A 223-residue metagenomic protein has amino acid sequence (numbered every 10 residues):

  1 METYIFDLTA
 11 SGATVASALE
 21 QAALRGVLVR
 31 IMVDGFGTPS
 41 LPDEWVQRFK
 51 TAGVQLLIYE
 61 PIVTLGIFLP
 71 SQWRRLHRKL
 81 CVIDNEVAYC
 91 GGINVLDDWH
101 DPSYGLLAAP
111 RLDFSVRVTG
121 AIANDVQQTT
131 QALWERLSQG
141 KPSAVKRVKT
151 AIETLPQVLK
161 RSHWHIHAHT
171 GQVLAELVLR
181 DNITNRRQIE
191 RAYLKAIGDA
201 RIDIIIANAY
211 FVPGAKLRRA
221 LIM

Functional and structural regions predicted by a protein language model:
M1-M223: Charged, low-complexity intrinsically disordered terminal segments
